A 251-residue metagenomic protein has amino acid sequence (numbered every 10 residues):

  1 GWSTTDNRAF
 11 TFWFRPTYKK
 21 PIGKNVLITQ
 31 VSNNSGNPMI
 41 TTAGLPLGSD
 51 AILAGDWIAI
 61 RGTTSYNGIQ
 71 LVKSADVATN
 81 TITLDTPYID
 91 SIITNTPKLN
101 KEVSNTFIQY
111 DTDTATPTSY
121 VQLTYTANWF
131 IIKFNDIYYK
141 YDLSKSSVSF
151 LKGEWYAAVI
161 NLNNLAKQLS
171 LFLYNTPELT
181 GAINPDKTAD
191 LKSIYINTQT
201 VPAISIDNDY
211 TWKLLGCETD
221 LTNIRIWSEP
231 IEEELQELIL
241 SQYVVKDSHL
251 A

Functional and structural regions predicted by a protein language model:
G1-F10, S146-Y156, L214-D220: Extracellular/lumenal carbohydrate-interaction signature centered on repeated Trp-anchored short motifs
G1-K24, E102-K133, Q168, L221 (+1 more regions): Extracellular glycan-recognition modules
T11-K19, Q122-I196: Extracellular glycan-interaction surfaces
G23-K101, L179-A182, K187, V245: Small/polar beta-strand repeat architecture
V72, A158, T222-I226: Extracellular beta-strand elements of beta-rich domains used for carbohydrate recognition/degradation or cell-matrix
K73-D76, Q109-D111, S119-Y125, I132-F134 (+3 more regions): Beta-strand-rich, repetitive solenoid scaffolds
E178-L179, I183, K187, D220-A251: Extended recognition patches within non-cytosolic domains
T180-T222, L250: Flexible glycan-contacting loops in extracellular carbohydrate-active proteins
